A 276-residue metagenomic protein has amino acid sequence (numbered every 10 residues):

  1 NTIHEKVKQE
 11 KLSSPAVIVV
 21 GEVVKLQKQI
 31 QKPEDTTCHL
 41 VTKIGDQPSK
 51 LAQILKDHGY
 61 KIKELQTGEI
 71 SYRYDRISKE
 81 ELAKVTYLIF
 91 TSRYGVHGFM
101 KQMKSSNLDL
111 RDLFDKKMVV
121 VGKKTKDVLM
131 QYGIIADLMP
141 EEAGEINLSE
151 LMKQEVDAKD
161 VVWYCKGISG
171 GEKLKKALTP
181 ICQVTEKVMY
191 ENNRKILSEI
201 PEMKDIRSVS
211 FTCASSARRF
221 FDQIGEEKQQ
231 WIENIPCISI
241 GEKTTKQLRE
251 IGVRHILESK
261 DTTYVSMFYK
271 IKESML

Functional and structural regions predicted by a protein language model:
N1-L276: Signature of uroporphyrinogen-III synthase
